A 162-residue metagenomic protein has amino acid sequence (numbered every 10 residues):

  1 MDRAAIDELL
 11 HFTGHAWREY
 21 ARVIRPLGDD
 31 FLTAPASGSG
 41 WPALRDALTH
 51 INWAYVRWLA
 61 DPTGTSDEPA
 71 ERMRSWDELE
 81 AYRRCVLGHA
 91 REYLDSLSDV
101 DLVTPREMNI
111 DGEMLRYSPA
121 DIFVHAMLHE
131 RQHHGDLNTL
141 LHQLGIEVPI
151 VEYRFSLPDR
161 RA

Functional and structural regions predicted by a protein language model:
D7-R22, D29-A70, D111-A162: Short, contiguous alpha-helical
I24, E92-L94, L141: Hydrophobic alpha-helix position signal
G64-L102: Helix-adjacent hinge/juxtasegments
A90-A126: A mid-sequence interfacial segment
